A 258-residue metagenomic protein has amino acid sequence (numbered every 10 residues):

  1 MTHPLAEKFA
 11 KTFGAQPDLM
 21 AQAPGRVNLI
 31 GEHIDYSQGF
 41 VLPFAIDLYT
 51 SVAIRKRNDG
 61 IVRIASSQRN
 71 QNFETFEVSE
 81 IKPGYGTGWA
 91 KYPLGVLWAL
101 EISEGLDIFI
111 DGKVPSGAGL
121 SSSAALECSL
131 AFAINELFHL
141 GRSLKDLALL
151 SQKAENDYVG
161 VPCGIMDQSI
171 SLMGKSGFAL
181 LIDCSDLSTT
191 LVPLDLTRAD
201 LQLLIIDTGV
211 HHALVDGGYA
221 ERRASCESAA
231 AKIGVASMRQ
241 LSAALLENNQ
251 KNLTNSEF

Functional and structural regions predicted by a protein language model:
M1-L19, N28, S37-F40, F73 (+2 more regions): Gly/Ser-rich oxyanion-binding loop with an adjacent helix/lid that shapes the negatively charged ligand pocket
M1-R26, S51-G86, L181-F258: C-terminal nucleotide
G31-H33, I46: N-terminal cofactor/phosphate-binding cores enriched in small/glycine residues, especially glycine-rich loops such as
Q38-A45, R222-R223: Short Gly/aromatic-enriched secondary-structure transition segments
P43-A45, A53-K56, E101: Short, charge-rich binding segments
I46-L48, M173-S176, T197-D200: A short, structural micro-pattern
D47-Y49, D59, P115, G177: A generic structural motif
L48, E104, I108, D200-Q202: Residues at beta-strand starts and edge strands
